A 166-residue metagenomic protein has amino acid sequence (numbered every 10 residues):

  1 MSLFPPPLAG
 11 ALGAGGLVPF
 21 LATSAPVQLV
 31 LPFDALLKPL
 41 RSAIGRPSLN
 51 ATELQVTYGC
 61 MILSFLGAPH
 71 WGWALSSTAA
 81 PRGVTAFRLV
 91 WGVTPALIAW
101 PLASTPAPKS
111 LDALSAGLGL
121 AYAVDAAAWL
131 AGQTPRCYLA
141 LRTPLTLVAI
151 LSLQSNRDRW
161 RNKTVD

Functional and structural regions predicted by a protein language model:
S2-L12, V84, A126-P144: Interhelical loop and helix-boundary elements at the membrane-water interface of polytopic inner-membrane proteins
P5-D34, T146-I150: The first (N-terminal) embedded transmembrane alpha-helix
A14-A22, E53-T78, V84-S104: Core segments of alpha-helical transmembrane spans in multipass integral membrane proteins
T23-V27, A99-A103, D125, L153-W160: Structural signal for membrane-spanning alpha-helices in multi-pass inner-membrane proteins, emphasizing helix cores
A35-N50: Perimembrane loop-to-helix junctions flanking transmembrane segments
G67-A79, V124-P135: C-terminal ends of transmembrane helices
A103-L120: Transmembrane helix-loop-helix
A128-D166: Terminal transmembrane helical module of multi-pass membrane proteins
